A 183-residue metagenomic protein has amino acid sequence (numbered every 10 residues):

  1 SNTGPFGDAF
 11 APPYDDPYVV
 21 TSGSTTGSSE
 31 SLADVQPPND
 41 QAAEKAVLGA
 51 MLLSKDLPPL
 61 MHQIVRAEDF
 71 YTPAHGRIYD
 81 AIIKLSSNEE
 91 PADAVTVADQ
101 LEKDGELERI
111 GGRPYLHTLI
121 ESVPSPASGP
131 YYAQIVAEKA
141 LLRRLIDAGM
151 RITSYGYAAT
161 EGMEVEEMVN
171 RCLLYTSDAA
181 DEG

Functional and structural regions predicted by a protein language model:
S1-L141: Noncatalytic partner-interaction/assembly domains of nucleic-acid and motor enzyme complexes, especially the accessory
V20-T21, M168-N170: N-terminal non-cleavable signal-anchor helices
G149, V169-L174: Short amphipathic alpha-helical coiled-coil/interface segments
G149-T160: Secondary-structure edge/capping motif, primarily at the C-terminal ends of alpha-helices and the immediately following
Y175-A180: Conserved small/polar residues in nucleotide/adenosyl-binding loops
G183: Extended, polar beta-sheet/loop recognition surfaces of beta-rich domains that mediate binding to diverse ligands
